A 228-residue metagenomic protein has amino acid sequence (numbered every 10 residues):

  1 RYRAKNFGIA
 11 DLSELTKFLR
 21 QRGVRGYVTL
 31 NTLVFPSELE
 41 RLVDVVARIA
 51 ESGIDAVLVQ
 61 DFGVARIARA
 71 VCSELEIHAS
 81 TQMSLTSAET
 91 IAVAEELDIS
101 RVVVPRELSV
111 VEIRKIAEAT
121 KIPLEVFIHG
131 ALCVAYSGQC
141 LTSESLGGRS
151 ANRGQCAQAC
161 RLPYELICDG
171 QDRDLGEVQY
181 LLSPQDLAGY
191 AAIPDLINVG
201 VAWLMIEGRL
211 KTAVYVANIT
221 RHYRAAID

Functional and structural regions predicted by a protein language model:
R1-L85, E112-W203, K211-D228: Active-site pocket-lining/capping segments in soluble small-molecule metabolic enzymes
D61, R106, G208: Residues that line or immediately flank small-molecule/substrate-binding pockets and catalytic motifs
H78-A79, R101-V104, M205-E207: Short catalytic-loop micro-motif centered on adjacent basic/acidic residues
A88-E89: Conserved nucleotide-cofactor-binding alpha/beta core module
